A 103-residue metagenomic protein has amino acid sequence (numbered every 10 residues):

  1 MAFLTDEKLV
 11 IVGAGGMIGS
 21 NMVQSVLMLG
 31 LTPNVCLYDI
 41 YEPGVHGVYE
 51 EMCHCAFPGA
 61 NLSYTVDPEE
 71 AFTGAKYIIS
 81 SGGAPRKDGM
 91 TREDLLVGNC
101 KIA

Functional and structural regions predicted by a protein language model:
D6, L31-A75, A84, M90: Conserved N-terminal Rossmann-fold NAD(P) cofactor-binding segment
I11-V12, L37: Hydrophobic Val/Ile/Leu positions in short beta-strands of Rossmann-like dinucleotide-binding domains
G15: Conserved glycine-rich cofactor-binding loop
G19-S20: N-terminal Rossmann-fold NAD(P) dinucleotide-binding loop
V26: Aromatic pocket-lining residues of Rossmann-like dinucleotide-binding sites
I79-S80: Redox-cofactor binding/interface segments in oxidoreductases and associated redox assembly factors
R86-C100: Glycine/threonine-rich flexible loop motifs
